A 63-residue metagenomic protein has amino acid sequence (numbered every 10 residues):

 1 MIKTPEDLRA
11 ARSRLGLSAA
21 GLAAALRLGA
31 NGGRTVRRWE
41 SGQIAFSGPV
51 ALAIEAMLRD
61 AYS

Functional and structural regions predicted by a protein language model:
M1-R14: A short, Lys/Arg-rich alpha-helix, primarily the initiator
T4, G32, D60-A61: General structural signal for secondary-structure boundaries
L15, R37-S41, Y62: Sequence-pattern detector for short linear motifs and compositional/periodic biases rather than a specific fold
G21-L26: Short alpha-helical "recognition helix" segments of helix-turn-helix
R27-F46: Recognition helix of helix-turn-helix/homeodomain-like DNA-binding domains that insert into the DNA major groove
Q43-S63: DNA major-groove recognition helix of helix-turn-helix/homeodomain DNA-binding modules
